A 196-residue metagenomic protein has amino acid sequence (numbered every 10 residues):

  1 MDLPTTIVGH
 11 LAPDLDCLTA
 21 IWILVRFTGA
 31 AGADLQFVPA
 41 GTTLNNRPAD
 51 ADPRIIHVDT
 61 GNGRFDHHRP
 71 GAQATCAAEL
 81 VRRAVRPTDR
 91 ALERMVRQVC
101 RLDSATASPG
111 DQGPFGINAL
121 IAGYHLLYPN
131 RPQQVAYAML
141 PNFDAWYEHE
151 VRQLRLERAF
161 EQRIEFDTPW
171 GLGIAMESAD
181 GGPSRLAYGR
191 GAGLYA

Functional and structural regions predicted by a protein language model:
M1-H149, F160, D167-A196: Replace "Mg2+/Mn2+-dependent" with "divalent metal-dependent
R152-L156: RNA substrate-binding interface of SAM-dependent RNA methyltransferases
